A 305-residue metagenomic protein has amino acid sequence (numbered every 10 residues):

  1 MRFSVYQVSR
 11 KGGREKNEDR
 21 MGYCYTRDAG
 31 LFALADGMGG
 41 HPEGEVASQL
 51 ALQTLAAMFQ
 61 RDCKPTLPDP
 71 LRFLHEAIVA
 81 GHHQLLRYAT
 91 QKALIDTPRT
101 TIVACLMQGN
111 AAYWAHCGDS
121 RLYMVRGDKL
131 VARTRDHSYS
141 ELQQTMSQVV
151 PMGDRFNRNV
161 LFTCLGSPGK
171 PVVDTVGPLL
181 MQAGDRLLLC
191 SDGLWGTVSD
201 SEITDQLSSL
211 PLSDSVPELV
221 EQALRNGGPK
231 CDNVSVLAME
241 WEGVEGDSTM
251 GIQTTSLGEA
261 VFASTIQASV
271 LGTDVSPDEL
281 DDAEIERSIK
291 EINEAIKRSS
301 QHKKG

Functional and structural regions predicted by a protein language model:
M1-G305: PP2C/PPM-type serine/threonine phosphatase catalytic domain
